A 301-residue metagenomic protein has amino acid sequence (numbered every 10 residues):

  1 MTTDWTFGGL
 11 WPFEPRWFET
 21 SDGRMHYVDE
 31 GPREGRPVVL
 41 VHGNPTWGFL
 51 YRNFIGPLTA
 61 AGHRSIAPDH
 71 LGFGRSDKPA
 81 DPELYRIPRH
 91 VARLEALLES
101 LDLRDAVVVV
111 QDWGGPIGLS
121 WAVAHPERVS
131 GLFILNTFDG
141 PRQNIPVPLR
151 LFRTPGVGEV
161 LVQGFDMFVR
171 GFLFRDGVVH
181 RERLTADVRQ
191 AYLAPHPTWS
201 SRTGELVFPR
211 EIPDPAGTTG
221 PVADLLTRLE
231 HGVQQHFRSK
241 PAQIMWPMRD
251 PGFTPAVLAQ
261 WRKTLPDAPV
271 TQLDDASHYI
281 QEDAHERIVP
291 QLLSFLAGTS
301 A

Functional and structural regions predicted by a protein language model:
T2-W17, G23-M25, E30, P37 (+6 more regions): Flexible "cap/lid" subdomain of the alpha/beta-hydrolase fold that forms the substrate-access gate
H26, H42, H278: Histidine-centered active-site/metal-ligand motif
E30-R75: Conserved HGGG/HGGXW glycine-rich cap/lid loop of the alpha/beta-hydrolase fold
G62, L292-L296: Hydrophobic recognition helices of helix-based DNA-binding modules
A276-V289: Catalytic histidine-centered segment of alpha/beta-hydrolase-like enzymes
